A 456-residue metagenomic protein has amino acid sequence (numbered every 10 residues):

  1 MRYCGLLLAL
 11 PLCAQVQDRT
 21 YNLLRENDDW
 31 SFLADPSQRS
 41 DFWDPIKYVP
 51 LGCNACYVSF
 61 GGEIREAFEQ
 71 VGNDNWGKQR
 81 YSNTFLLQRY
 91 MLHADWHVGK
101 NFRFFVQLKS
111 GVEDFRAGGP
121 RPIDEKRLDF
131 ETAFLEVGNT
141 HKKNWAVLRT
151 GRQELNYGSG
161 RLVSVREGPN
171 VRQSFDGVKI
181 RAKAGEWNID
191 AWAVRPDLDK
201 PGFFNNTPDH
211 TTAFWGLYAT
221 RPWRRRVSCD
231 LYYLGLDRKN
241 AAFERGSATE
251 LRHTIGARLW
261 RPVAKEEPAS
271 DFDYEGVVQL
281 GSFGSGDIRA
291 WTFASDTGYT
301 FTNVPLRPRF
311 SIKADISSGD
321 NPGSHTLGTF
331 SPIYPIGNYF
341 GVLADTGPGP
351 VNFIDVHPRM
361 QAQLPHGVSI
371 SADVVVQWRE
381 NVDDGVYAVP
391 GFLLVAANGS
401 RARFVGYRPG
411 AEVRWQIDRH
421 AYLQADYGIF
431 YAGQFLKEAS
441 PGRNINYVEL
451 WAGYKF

Functional and structural regions predicted by a protein language model:
M1-L7: Sec-dependent signal peptide recognition, specifically the positively charged N-region followed immediately by
L12-S82, P122, L306, F310 (+1 more regions): N-terminal periplasmic/intermembrane-space "pro-region" immediately following the signal or transit peptide
V16-S40, G276, G286-G399: Extracellular/periplasmic loop regions
G62, L92-W96, T132-V137, V178-A182 (+8 more regions): Residues on the lipid-exposed face of transmembrane beta-strands in outer-membrane beta-barrel proteins
I64-G72, L108-D114, R152-N156, A184-E186 (+7 more regions): Transmembrane beta-strands of outer-membrane beta-barrel pores
Q70-Q88, V98-N144, R161-V165, G202 (+6 more regions): Surface-exposed loop and membrane-interface regions of Gram-negative outer-membrane beta-barrel proteins
H141-L148, R161-G323, D383, V395-A411 (+1 more regions): Signature for the C-terminal beta-barrel architecture of outer-membrane proteins
D418-W451, K455-F456: Predominantly the C-terminal beta-signal and adjacent terminal strand-loop region of outer-membrane beta-barrel
